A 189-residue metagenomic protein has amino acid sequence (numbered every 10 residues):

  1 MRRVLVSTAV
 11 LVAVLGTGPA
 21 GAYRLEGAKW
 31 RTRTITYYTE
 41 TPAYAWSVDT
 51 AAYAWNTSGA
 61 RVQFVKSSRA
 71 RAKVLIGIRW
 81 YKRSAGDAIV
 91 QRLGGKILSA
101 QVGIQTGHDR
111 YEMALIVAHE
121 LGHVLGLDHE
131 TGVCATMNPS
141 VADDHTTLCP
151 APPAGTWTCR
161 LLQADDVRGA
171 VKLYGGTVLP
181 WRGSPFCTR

Functional and structural regions predicted by a protein language model:
M1-V6: Bacterial N-terminal signal peptides that target proteins for export
S7-G16: Bacterial N-terminal signal peptides
G18-R189: Zinc-dependent metalloendopeptidases
